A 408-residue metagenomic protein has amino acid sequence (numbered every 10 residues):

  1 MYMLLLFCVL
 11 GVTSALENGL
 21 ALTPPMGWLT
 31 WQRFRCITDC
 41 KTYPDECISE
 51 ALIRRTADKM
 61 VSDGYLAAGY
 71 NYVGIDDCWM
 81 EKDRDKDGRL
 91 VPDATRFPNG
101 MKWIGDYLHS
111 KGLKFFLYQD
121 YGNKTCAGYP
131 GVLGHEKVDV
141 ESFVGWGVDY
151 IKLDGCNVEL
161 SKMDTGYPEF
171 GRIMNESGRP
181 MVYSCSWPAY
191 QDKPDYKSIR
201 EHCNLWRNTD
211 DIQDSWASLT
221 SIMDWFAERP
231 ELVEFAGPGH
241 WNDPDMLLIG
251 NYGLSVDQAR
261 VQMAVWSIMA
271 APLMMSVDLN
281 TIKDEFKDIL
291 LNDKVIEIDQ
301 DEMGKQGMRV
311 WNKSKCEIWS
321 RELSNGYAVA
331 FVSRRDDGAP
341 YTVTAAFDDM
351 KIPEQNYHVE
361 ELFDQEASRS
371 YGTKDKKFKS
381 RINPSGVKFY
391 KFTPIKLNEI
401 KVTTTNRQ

Functional and structural regions predicted by a protein language model:
M1-A15: Cleavable N-terminal signal peptides of Sec/SRP-targeted secreted and luminal proteins
V12-C47: N-terminal module-boundary/linker segments of secreted carbohydrate-active enzymes
L20, P25-T30, G69-D76, K114-Q119 (+9 more regions): Structural recognition of the beta-strand scaffold that forms the well-ordered cores of secreted hydrolase catalytic
W28, H135-V138, P180-D278, D299: Glycan-recognition surfaces
R33-C36, T42, I48-S49, I53-L160: Aromatic-lined carbohydrate-binding/catalytic grooves of carbohydrate-active enzymes
V261-W311, F389: Catalytic cores of secreted or luminal carbohydrate-active enzymes
W266-M269, M274-S276, N312-I352: Carbohydrate-binding surface patches
Y371-Q408: C-terminal beta-strand-rich structural cap/linker in extracellular carbohydrate-active enzymes
